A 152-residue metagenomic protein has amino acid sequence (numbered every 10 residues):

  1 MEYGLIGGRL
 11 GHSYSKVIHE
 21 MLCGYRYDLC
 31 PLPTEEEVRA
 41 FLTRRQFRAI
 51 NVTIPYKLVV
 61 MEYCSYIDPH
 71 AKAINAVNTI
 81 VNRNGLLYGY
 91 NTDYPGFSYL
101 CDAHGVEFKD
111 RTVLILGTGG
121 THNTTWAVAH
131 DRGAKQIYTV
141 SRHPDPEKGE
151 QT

Functional and structural regions predicted by a protein language model:
E2-H104: Phosphate/diphosphate ligand-binding glycine-rich loop within oxidoreductases
G4, L114-L116: Conserved beta-strand elements of the Class I
G8, G117-G119: Glycine-rich Rossmann-fold phosphate-binding loop(s) that bind the pyrophosphate of adenine dinucleotide cofactors
R44, E107, D131-R132: Alpha-helix C-cap/termination motif
K109-T112: Phosphate-coordination loops involved in phosphoryl transfer and adenosine-cofactor binding
H122-N123: N-terminal Rossmann-fold NAD(P) dinucleotide-binding loop
W126, H130: Gly/Ala-rich phosphate-binding loop of Rossmann-like dinucleotide-binding domains, activating on the conserved
R132-E150: NAD(P)-binding Rossmann-fold cofactor-contacting core
